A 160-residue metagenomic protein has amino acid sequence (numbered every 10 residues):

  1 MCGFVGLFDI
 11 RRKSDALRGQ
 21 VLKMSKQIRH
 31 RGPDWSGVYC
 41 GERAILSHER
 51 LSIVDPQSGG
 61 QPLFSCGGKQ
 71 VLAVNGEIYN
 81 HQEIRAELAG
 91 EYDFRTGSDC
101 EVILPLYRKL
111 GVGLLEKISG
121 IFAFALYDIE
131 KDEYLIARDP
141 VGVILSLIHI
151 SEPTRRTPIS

Functional and structural regions predicted by a protein language model:
M1-S151, R155-R156: N-terminus-centric sequence/structural signature that marks the extreme N-terminus and adjacent "lid/interface" module
I159-S160: Hydrophobic alpha-helical segments, chiefly the membrane-spanning helices and signal/signal-anchor peptides
